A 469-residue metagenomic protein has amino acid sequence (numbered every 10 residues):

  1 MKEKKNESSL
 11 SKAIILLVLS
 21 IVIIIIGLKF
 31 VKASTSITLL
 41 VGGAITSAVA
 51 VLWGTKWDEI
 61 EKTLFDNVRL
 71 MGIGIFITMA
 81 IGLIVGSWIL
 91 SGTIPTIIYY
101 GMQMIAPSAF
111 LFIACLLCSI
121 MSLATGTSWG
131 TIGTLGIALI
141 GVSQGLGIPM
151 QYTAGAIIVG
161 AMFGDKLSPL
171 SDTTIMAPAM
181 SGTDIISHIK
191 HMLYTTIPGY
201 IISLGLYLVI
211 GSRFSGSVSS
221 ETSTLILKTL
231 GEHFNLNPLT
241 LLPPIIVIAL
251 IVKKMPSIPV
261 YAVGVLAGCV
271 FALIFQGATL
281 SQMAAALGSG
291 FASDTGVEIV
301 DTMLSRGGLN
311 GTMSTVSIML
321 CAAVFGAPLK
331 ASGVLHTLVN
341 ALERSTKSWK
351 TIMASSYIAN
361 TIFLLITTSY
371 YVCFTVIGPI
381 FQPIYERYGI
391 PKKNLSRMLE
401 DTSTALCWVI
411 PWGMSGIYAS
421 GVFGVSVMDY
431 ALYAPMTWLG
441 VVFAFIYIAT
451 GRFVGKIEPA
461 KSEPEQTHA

Functional and structural regions predicted by a protein language model:
K2-A80, I89-A109, G231-H233, I245-C321 (+2 more regions): Hydrophobic transmembrane alpha-helices of multi-pass solute/ion transporters
S8, M180-T196, Y200, A327 (+1 more regions): C-terminal transmembrane helix pair
V18-V22, I26, A44, A48 (+15 more regions): Generic alpha-helical transmembrane segments of integral inner-membrane proteins, especially permease/transport modules
T38-T46, D66, L70, G74 (+11 more regions): Alpha-helical transmembrane segments of multi-pass membrane proteins, especially transporters and channels
T55-Q144, G296-P383: Membrane-embedded alpha-helical segments and adjacent helix-loop junctions characteristic of multi-pass solute
P107-Y194, P198, N360-D401: Hydrophobic transmembrane alpha-helices that form the pore/transport pathway of multi-pass ion and small-solute
I157, M162-L170, G199-G216, Y447 (+1 more regions): Transmembrane-helix bundle segments that line or gate the permeation/cavity pathway in multi-pass membrane proteins
M176-I186, I210-I246, F271-G296, M303 (+1 more regions): Transmembrane alpha-helical segments and their short flanking loops that form helix-hairpins/helix-helix interfaces
